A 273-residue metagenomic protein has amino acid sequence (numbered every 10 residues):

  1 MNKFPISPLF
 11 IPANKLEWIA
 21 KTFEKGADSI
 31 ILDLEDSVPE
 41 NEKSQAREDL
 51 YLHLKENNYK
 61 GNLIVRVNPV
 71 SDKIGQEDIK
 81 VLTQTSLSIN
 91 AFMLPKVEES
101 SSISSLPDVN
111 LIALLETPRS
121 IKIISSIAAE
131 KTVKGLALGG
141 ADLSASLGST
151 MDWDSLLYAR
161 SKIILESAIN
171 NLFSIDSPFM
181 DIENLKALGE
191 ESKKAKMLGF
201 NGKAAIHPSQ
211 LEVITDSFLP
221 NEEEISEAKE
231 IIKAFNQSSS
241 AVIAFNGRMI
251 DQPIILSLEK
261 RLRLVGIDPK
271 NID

Functional and structural regions predicted by a protein language model:
M1-D273: Expand to "…catalyze enediolate/carbanion chemistry for C-C bond making/breaking, isomerization, decarboxylation
